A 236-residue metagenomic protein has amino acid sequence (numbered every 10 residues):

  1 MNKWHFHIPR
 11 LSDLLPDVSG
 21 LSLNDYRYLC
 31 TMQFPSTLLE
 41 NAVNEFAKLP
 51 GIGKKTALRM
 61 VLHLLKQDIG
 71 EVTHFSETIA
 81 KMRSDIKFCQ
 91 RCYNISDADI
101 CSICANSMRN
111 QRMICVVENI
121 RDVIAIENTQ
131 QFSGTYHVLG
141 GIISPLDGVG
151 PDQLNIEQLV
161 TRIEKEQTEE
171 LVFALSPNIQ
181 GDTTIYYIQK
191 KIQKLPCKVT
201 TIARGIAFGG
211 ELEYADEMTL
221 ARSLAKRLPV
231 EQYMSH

Functional and structural regions predicted by a protein language model:
L23, Y28-T31: Short, positively charged and aromatic/hydrophobic N-terminal segments
Q33-E40, K48, L58-V123, H236: Cys/His-rich Zn2+-binding cysteine-cluster or related metal-binding knuckle/ribbon modules and their
C89-C92, I103-A105, F132-G134, V138-T161: Basic, flexible Lys/Arg- and Gly-enriched helix-loop patches that mediate nucleic-acid binding at interfaces with rRNA
M113, V117-E118, T168-Q180: Acidic beta-strand-to-loop metal/phosphate-binding motif
Q180-Q193: Short Gly/Thr/Asp-enriched flexible loops that form oxyanion-binding sites at enzyme active sites
P196-T200, E211-H236: Conserved phosphate-handling catalytic cores of large alpha/beta enzymes
